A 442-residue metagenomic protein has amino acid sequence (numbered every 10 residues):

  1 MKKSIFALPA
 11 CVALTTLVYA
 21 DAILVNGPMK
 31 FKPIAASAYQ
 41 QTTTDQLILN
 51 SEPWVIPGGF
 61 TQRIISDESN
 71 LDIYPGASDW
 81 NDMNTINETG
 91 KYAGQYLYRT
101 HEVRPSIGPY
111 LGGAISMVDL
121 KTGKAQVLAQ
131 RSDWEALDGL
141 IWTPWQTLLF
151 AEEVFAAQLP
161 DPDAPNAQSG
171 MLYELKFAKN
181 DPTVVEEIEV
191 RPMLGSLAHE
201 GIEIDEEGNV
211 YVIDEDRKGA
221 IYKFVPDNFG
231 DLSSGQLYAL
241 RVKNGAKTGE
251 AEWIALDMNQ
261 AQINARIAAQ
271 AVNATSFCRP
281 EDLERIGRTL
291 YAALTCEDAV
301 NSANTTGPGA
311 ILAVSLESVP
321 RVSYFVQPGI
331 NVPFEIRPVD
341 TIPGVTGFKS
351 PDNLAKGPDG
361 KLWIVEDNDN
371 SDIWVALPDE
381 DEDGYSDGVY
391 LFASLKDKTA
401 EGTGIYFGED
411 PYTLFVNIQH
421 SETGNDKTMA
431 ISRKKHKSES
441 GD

Functional and structural regions predicted by a protein language model:
M1-Y19: Gram-negative bacterial Sec-dependent N-terminal signal peptides
A20-D442: Sequence/structural signature of beta-propeller domains
